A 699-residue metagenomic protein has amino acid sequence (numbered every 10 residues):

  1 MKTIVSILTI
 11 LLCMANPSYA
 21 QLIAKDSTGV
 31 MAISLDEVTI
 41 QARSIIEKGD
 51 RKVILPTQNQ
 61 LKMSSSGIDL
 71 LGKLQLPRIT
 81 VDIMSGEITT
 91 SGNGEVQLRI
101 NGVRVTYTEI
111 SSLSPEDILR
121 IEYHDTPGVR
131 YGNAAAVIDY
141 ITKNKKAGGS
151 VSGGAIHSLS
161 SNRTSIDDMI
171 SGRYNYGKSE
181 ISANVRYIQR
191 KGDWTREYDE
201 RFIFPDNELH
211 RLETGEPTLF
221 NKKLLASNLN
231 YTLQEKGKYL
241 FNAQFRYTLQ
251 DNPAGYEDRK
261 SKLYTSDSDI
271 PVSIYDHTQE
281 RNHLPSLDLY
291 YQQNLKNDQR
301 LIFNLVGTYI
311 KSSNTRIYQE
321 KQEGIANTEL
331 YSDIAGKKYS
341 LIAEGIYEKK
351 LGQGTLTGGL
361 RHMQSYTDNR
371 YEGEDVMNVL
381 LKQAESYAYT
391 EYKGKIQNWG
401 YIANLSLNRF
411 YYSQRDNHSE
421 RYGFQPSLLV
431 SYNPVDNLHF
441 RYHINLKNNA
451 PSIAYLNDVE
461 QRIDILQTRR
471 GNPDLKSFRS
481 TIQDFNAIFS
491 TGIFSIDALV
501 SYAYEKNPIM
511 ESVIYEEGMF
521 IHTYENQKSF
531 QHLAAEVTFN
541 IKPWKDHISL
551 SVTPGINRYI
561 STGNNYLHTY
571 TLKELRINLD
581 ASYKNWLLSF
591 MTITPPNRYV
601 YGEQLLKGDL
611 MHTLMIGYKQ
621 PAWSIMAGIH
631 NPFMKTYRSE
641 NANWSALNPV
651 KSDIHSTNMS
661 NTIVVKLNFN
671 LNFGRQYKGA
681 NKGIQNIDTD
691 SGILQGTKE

Functional and structural regions predicted by a protein language model:
Q21, Q620-E699: C-terminal beta-signal and adjacent terminal beta-strands/loops of Gram-negative outer-membrane beta-barrel proteins
L22-Q60, M84-S85, A134, I141: Short, acidic, small-residue-rich periplasmic hinge/interaction motif at the N-terminus of Gram-negative outer-membrane
E37, G67-G72, G86-I88, T108 (+2 more regions): N-terminal periplasmic accessory domains that precede and gate Gram-negative outer-membrane beta-barrel machines
I68-V103: Extracytoplasmic beta-strand/coil segments of soluble accessory domains associated with Gram-negative outer-membrane
N101-G128, I170, S227: Short acidic/polar hinge/loop motifs at secondary-structure boundaries that mediate gating or recognition
L224-N252, Y275-P426, N433, F494-Y502 (+2 more regions): Face-selective signature of the C-terminal outer-membrane beta-barrel domain
G336, D436-L438, N448-D497, Y504 (+4 more regions): Outer-membrane beta-barrel signature, preferentially recognizing the C-terminal barrel domain of Gram-negative
Y502-Y504, T523-R598: Gram-negative outer-membrane beta-barrel transporters
